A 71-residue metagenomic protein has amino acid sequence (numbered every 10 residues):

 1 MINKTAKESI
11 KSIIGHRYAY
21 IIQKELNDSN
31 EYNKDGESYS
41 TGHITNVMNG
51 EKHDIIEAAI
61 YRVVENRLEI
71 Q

Functional and structural regions predicted by a protein language model:
M1-A19: Short, amphipathic alpha-helical "recognition" segments used to contact nucleic acids or chromatin
N3, S40, H53-I56: A diffuse structural propensity rather than consistent per-protein peaks
R17, L26-N46, E51: Short, basic interhelical loop/turn and adjoining N-cap of the next helix at nucleic-acid- or acidic-partner-contacting
I22: Hydrophobic positions on the alpha-helical face of helix-turn-helix-like DNA-binding modules
N49-Y61: Short, basic-rich loop-to-helix N-cap that marks the start of a DNA-contacting helix
Y61-Q71: Charged, low-complexity regulatory segments of eukaryotic nuclear chromatin/transcription proteins
